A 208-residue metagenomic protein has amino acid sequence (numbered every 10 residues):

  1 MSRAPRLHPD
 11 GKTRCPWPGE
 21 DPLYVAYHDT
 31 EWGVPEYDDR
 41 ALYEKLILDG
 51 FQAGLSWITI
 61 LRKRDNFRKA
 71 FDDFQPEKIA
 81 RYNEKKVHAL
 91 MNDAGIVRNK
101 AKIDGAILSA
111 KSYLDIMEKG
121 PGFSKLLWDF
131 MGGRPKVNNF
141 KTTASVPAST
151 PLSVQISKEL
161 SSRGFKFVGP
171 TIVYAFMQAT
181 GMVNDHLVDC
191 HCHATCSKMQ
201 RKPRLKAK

Functional and structural regions predicted by a protein language model:
M1-K208: HhH-family (HhH-GPD) DNA N-glycosylase catalytic core used in base-excision repair
